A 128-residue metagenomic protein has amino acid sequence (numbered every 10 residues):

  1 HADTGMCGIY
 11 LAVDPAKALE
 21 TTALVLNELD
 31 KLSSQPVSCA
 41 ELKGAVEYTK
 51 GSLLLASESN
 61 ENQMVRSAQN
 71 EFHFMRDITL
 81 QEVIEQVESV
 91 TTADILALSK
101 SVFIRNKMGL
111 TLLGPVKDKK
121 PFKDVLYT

Functional and structural regions predicted by a protein language model:
H1-M6, Y10-T128: Mature, solvent-exposed C-terminal subdomains and processed small-chain segments of exported/organellar
